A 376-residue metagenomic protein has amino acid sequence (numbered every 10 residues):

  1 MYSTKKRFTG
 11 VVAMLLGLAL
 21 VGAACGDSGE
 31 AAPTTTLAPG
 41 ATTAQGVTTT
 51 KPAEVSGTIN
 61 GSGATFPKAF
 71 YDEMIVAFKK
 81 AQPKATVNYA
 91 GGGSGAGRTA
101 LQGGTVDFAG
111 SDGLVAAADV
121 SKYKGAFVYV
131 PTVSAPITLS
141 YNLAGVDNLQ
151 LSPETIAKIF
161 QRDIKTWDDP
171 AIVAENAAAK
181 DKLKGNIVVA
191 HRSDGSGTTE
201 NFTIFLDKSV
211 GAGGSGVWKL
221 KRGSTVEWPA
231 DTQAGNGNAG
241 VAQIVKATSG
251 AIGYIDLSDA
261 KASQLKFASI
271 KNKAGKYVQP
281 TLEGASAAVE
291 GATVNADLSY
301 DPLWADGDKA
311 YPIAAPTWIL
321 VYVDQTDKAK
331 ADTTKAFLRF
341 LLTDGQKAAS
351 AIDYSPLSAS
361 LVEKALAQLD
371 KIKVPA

Functional and structural regions predicted by a protein language model:
Y2-V12: Bacterial N-terminal signal peptides that target proteins for export
L15-L16: Repetitive helical segments and hydrophobic/amphipathic motifs
A19-A24: C-terminal motif of bacterial Sec signal peptides marking the signal peptidase cleavage site
G26-A376: Flexible loop/hinge segments at secondary-structure junctions
